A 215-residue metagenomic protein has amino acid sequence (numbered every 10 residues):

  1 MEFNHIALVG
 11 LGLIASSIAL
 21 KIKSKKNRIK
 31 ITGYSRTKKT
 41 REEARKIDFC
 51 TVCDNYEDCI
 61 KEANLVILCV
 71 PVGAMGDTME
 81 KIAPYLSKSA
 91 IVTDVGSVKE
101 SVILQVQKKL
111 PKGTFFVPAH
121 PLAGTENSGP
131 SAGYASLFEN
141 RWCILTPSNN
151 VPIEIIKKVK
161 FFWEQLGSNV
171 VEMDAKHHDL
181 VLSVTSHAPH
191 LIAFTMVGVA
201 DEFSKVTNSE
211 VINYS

Functional and structural regions predicted by a protein language model:
M1-I60: NAD(P)+-binding Rossmann beta1-loop-alpha1 motif at the extreme N-terminus of oxidoreductases
E2-H5, S89, N140: Phosphate-coordination loops involved in phosphoryl transfer and adenosine-cofactor binding
H5, R28-K30, F115, W142 (+1 more regions): Residues at the starts of beta-strands that form the adenosine-phosphate
R36, V70-P71, V95: Short beta->alpha hinge that forms the Motif I/post-I loop of the SAM-binding pocket
Y56-I91: Rossmann-like NAD(P)-binding element
T78-S131: Rossmann-like NAD(P)(H) cofactor-binding subdomain of soluble oxidoreductases
L137-S215: Internal alpha-helical scaffold of NAD(P)-dependent oxidoreductase catalytic cores
